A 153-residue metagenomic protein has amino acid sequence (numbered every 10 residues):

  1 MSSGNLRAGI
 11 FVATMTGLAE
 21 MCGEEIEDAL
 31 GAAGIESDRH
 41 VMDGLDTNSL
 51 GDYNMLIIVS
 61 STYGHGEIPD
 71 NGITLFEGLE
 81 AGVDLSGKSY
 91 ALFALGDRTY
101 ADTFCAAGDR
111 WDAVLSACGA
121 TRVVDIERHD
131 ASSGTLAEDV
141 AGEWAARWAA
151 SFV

Functional and structural regions predicted by a protein language model:
S2-R7, G17-M21, A29-A33, H40 (+2 more regions): FMN-binding flavodoxin-like domain, especially the glycine-rich phosphate-binding loop
I10-V12: Non-catalytic terminal/interface segments that mediate subunit docking, oligomerization, and allosteric communication
